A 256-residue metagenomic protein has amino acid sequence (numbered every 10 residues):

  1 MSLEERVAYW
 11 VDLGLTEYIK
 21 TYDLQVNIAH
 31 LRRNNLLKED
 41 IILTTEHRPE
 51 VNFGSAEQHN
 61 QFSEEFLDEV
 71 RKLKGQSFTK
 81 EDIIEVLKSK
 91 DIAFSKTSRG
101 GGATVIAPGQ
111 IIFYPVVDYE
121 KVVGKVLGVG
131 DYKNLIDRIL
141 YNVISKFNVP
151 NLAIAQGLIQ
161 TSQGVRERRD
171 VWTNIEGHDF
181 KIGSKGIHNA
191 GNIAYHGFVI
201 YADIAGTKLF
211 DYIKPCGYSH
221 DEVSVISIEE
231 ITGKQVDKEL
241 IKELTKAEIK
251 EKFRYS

Functional and structural regions predicted by a protein language model:
M1-G177, Q235-E239, L244: N-terminal lobe of the biotin/lipoate ligase/transferase fold
D12, K96, S184, S227-E230: Structural signal for conserved beta-strand scaffold positions within catalytic alpha/beta enzyme cores
P49-V51, D179, N192, G206: Short, charged/polar surface micro-motifs in flexible loops or helix N-caps
N52, R99-G100, V105-A107, S184 (+3 more regions): Short glycine/serine/threonine-biased micro-segments
V86, G191, F198: Conserved active-site neighborhood of enzyme catalytic/cofactor-binding cores
R168-T173, F180-H188, F198-V199: Short acidic loop-to-beta-strand element that houses the catalytic metal-binding Asp/Glu of nuclease active sites
W172, H188, I193, Y201 (+1 more regions): C-terminal accessory segment of soluble enzyme catalytic cores
